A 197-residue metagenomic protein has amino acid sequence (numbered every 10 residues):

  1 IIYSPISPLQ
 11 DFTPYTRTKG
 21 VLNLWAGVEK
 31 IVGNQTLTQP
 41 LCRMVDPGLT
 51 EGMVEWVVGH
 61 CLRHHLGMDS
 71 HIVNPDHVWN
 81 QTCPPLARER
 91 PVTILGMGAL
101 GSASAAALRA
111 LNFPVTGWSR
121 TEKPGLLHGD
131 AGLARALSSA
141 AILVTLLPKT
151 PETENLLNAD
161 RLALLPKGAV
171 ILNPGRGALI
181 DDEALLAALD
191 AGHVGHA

Functional and structural regions predicted by a protein language model:
I2-I72: Phosphate/diphosphate ligand-binding glycine-rich loop within oxidoreductases
Q10-F12, I31, S102-A103, T153 (+1 more regions): Glycine/Thr-rich phosphate-binding loops of Rossmann-like dinucleotide-binding domains
T38, R88-V92, G168: Phosphate-coordination loops involved in phosphoryl transfer and adenosine-cofactor binding
S70-A103: Glycine-rich NAD(P)-binding loop of Rossmann-like domains
A105, R109, L189: Gly/Ala-rich phosphate-binding loop of Rossmann-like dinucleotide-binding domains, activating on the conserved
A110-L126: NAD(P)-binding Rossmann-fold cofactor-contacting core
T121-A197: Rossmann-like adenosine-cofactor binding region
